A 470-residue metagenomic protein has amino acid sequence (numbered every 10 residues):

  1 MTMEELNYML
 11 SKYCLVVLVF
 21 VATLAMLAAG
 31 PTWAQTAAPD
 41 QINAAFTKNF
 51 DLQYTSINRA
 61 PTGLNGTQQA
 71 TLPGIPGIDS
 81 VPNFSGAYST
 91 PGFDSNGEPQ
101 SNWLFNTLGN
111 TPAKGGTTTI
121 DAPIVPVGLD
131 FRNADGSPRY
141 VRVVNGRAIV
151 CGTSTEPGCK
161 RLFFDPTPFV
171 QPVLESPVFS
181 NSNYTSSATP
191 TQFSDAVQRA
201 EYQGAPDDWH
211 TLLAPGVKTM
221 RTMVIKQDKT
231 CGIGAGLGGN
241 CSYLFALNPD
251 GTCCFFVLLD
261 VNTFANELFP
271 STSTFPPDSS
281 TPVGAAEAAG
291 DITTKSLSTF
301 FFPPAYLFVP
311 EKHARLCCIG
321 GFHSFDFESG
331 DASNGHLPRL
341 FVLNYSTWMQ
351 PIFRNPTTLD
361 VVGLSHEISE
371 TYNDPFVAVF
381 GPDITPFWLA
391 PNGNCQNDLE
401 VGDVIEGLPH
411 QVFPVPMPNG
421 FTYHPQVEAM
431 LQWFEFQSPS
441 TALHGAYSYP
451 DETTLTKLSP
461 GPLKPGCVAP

Functional and structural regions predicted by a protein language model:
E5-L18: Bacterial N-terminal signal peptides that target proteins for export
V16-A28: Bacterial N-terminal signal peptides
A34-Q171, P439-P470: N-terminal module-boundary/linker segments of secreted carbohydrate-active enzymes
R132, P138-S154, G158-Q227: Long, low-complexity, Ser/Thr/Gly/Pro-rich intrinsically disordered segments that act as flexible linkers and assembly
P190-E328: Active-site-proximal segments of metallohydrolase catalytic domains
E311-R354, T358, D374-P470: Metalloprotease/metallohydrolase-associated module, dominated by Zn2+-dependent proteases
V362-D374: Active-site recognition of the HExxH zinc-binding catalytic motif
